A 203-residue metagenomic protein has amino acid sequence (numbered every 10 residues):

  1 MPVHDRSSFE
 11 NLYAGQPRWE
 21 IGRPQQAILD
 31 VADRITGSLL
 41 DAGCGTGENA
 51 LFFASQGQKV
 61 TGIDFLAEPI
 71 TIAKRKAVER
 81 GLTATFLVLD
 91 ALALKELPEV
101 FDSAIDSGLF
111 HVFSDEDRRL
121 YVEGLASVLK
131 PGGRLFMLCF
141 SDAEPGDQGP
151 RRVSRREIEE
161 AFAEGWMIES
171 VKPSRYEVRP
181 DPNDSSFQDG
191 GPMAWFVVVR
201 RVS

Functional and structural regions predicted by a protein language model:
M1-L40, T46-E99, F113-V128, R134-S203: Class I (Rossmann-like) S-adenosyl-L-methionine-dependent methyltransferase catalytic domain, capturing the SAM-binding
D102: Conserved acidic residues
I105: A conserved beta-strand element that flanks and buttresses the S-adenosyl-L-methionine
G108-V112: Short catalytic micro-motifs in class I SAM-dependent methyltransferases
